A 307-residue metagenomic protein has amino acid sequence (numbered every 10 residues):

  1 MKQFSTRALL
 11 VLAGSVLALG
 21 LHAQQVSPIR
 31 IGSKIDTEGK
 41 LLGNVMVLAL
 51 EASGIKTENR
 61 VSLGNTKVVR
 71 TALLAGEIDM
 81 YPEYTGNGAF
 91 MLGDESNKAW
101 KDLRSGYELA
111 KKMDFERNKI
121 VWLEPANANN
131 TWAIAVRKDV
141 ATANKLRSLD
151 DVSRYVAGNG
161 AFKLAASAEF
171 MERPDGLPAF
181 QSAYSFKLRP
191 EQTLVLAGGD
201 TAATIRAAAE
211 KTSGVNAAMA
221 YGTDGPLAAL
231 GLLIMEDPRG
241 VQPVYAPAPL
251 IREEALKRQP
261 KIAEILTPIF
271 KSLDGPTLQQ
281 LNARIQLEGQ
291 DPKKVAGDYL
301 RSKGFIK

Functional and structural regions predicted by a protein language model:
S27, E38, E169-A183, P260-K307: An extracytoplasmic/periplasmic, membrane-proximal ligand-sensing/linker region
P28-M46, S62-N65, E169-E172: Extracytoplasmic "Venus flytrap"
T37-K56, P178, S182-Y184: Short, polar/charged alpha-helical segment
N65-T66, G76-A89, G106-Y107, S167 (+3 more regions): Beta->alpha turn/N-cap motifs
L92-L123, K187, T212-V215, G225-R239: Ligand-binding "clamshell"
R104-K163, K271-G275: A conserved helix-loop-strand patch within extracytoplasmic ligand-binding domains of the periplasmic binding
W132-T142, Y245-Q259: A bilobed periplasmic-binding-protein/Venus flytrap-type ligand-binding module shared by bacterial periplasmic
G158-D237: Ligand-binding pocket segment of bilobal, Venus flytrap-like solute-binding proteins
